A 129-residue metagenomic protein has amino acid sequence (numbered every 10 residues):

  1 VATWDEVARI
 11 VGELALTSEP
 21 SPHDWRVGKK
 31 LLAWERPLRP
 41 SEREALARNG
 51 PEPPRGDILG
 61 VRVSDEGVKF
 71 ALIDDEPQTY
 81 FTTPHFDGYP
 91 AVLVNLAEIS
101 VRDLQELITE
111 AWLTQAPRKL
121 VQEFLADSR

Functional and structural regions predicted by a protein language model:
V1-R129: Charge-dense, helix-prone N-terminal extensions
